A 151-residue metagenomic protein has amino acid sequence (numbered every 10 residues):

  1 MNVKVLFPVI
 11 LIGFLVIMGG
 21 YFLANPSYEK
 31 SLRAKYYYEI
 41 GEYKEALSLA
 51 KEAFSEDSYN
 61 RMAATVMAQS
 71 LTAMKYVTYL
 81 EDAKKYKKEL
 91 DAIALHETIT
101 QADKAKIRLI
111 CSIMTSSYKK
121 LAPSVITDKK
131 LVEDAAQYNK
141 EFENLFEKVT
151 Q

Functional and structural regions predicted by a protein language model:
K4-L23: Hydrophobic membrane-insertion alpha-helices, especially the h-region of bacterial N-terminal signal peptides
A24-Y38: Alpha-helical tetratricopeptide repeat
E52-A53: Canonical positions in the second alpha-helix
Q69-H96, F142-Q151: Alpha-helical linker/edge segments of TPR/alpha-solenoid repeat scaffolds and analogous pre-/post-domain helices
